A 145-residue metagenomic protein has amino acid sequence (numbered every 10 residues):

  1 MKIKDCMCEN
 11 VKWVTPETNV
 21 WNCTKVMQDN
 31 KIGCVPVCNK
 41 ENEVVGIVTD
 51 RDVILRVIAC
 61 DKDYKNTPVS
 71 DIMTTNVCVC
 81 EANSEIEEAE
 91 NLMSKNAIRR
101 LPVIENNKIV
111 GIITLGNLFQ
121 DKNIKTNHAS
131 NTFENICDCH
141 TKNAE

Functional and structural regions predicted by a protein language model:
M1-C8, T18-C23, V37-V44, T141: Short charge-dense sequence patches
M1-N10, T49-V79, E85-S94, I112-E145: Tandem CBS (Bateman) regulatory domains
E9, W13, E43-V44, V79 (+1 more regions): Short, flexible active-site loop motifs that bind/organize anionic cofactors or intermediates
W13-K31, C38, V79-A97, V103-I104 (+1 more regions): The conserved cystathionine-beta-synthase
E17, R56, D61, I104-E105: Intrinsically disordered, low-complexity segments enriched in polar/charged small residues
M27-N30, V35-R51, M93, L101-G116: A glycine-centered beta-loop-beta connector
